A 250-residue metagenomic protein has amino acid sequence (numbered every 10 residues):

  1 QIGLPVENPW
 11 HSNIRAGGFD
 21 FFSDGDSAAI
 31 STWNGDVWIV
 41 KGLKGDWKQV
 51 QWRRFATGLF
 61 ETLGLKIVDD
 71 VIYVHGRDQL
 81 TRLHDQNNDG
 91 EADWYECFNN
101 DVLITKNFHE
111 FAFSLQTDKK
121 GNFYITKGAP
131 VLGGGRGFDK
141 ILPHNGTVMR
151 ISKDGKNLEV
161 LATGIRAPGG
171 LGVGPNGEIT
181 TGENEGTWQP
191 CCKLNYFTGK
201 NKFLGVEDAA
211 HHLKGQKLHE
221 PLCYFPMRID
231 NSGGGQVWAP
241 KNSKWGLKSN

Functional and structural regions predicted by a protein language model:
Q1-N250: Beta-propeller domains with acidic blade repeats across secreted/periplasmic ectodomains and cytosolic WD/CNH propellers
